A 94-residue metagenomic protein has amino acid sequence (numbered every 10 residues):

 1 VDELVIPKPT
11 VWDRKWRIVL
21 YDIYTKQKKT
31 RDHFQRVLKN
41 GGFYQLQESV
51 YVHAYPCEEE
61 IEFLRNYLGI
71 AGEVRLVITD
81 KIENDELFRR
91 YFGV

Functional and structural regions predicted by a protein language model:
V1-W16, Y24, K28, R36: A compositional/biophysical signature of low hydrophobicity enriched in polar/charged and small residues
K15-W16, Q47, G72: Short glycine-/polar-rich loops that comprise or flank the Walker A/P-loop and associated switch/sensor motifs
I18, N40, E48, D85-F88: Generic intrinsically disordered, low-complexity segments enriched for polar/acidic and small residues
V19-Y21, G93-V94: Short N-terminal helix-initiation segments at or just after the protein's N-terminus
Y21-I23, T79: Residues immediately flanking
I23-Y67: Non-DNA-binding regulatory cores of transcription-related proteins, predominantly C-terminal effector-binding
R36, H53-V94: Long, low-complexity, charge-rich intrinsically disordered regions
